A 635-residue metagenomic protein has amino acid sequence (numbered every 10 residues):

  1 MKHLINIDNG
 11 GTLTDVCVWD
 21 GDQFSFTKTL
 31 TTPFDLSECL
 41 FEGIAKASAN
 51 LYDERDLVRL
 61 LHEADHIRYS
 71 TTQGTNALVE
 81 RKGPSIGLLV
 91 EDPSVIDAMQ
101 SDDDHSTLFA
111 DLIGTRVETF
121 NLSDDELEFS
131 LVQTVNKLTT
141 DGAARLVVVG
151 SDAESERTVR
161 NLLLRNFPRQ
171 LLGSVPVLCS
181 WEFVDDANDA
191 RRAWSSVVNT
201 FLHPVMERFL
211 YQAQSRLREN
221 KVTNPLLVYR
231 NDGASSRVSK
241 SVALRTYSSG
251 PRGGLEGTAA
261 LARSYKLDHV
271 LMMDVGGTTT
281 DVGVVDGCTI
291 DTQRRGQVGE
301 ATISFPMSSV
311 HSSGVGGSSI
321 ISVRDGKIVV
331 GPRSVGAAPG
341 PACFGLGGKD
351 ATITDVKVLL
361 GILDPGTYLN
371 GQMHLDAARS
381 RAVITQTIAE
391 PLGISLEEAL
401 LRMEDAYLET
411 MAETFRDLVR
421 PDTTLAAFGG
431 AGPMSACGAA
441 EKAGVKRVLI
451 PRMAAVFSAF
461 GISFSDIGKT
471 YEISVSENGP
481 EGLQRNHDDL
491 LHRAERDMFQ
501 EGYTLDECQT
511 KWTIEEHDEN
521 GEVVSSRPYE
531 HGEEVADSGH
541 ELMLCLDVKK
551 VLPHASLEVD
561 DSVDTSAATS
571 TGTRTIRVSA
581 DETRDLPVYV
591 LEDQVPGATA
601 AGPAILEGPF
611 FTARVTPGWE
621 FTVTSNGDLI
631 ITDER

Functional and structural regions predicted by a protein language model:
M1-S85, L127-R145, N161-S180, F201-S248 (+11 more regions): N-terminal glycine/serine-rich phosphate-binding loop of ATP-dependent small-molecule kinases, especially carbohydrate
K2-L4, K137-A144, N161, P365-L396 (+2 more regions): C-terminal, non-catalytic interaction/recognition modules in large multi-subunit enzymes and RNPs
N6-N9, D15-C17, F26, L30-S48 (+8 more regions): Conserved phosphate-binding loops in N-terminal lobes of ATP-dependent enzymes of the actin/Hsp70/sugar-kinase
D8-G11, T71-T72, R81, E91 (+4 more regions): A short acidic Gly-Thr/Ser loop motif
D15-V18, S235-V242, R263-V330, R416-D422 (+1 more regions): Oxyanion-binding/catalytic loops of NTP- or PPi-dependent enzymes
V147-D152, S180-E182, N231-D232, G276 (+3 more regions): Glycine-rich beta-strand-to-loop/alpha-helix junction loops that act as flexible
G150-S196, T200, T367, D547-S562 (+2 more regions): Terminal amphipathic helices with adjacent charged low-complexity linkers/tails
T279-T280, D286, S309, V315-A382: Mobile "lid/hinge" segments at catalytic clefts and subdomain interfaces of large enzymes
